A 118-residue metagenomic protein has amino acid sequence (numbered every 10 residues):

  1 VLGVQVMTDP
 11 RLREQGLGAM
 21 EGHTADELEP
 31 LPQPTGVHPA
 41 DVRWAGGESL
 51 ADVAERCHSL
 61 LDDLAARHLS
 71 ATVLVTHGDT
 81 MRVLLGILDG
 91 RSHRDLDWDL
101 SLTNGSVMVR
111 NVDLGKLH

Functional and structural regions predicted by a protein language model:
V1, D63, R67, I87-R91: Active-site catalytic microenvironments for nucleophilic, acid-base chemistry
V1-Q33: Phosphate-coordination/substrate-recognition cap region in phosphate-metabolizing enzymes
M7, R91-L117: Domain-level recognition of soluble alpha/beta enzyme cores, biased toward histidine phosphatases/phosphomutases
Q33-D52: Short glycine/proline- and acidic residue-enriched helix-loop micro-motifs that form flexible lids or anion-recognition
A54, H58-A66: Generic structural signal for well-ordered alpha-helical scaffold segments
H68-G78: Generic beta-sheet signal
V83-L84: Phosphate- and divalent-cation-binding pockets in alpha/beta enzyme and binding domains that engage nucleotide-derived
